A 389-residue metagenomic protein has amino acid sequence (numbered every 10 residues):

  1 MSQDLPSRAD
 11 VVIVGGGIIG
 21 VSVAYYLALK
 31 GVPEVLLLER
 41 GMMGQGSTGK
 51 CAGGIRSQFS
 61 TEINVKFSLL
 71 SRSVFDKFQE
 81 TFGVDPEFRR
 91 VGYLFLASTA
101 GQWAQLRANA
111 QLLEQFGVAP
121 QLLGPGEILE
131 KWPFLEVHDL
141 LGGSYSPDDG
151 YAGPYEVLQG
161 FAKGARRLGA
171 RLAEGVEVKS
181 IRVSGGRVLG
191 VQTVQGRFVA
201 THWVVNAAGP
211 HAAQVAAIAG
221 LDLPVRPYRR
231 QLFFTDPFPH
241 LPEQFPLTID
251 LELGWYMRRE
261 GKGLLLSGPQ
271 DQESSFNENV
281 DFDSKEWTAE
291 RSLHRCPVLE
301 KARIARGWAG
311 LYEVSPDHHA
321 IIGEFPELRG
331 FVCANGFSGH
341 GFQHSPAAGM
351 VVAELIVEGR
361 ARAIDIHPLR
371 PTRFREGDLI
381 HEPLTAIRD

Functional and structural regions predicted by a protein language model:
L5-I19, L36: Beta1/beta-strand and adjacent pyrophosphate-binding region of the FAD-binding site in flavoprotein oxidoreductases
A28-G49: Glycine-rich FAD pyrophosphate-binding loop
G53-K131, G254-Y256, R291-L293: Dinucleotide-binding Rossmann-like beta1-alpha1 core, especially the glycine-rich loop that anchors the ADP
K66, L96-Q105, Y145-K163, N279-S284: Short beta-strand to alpha-helix junction loop
S144-H202: Helical element adjacent to the flavin cofactor pocket in flavoenzyme catalytic cores
R197-Q244: Central helical "cap/lid" subdomain
D222, P237-G330: Active-site lid/adjacent beta-loop-alpha segment flanking the redox-cofactor pocket in flavoenzymes
E290-D389: C-terminal catalytic lobe of FAD-dependent flavoproteins
